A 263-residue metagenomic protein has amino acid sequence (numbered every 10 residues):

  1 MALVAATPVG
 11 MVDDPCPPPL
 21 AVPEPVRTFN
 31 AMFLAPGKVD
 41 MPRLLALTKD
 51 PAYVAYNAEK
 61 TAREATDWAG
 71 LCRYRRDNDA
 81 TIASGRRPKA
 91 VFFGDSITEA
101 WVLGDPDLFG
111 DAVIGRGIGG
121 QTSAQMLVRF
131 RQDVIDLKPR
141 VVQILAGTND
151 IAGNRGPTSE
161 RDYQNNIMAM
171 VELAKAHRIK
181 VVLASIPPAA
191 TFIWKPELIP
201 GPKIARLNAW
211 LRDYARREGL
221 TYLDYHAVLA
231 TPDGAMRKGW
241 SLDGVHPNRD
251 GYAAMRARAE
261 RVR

Functional and structural regions predicted by a protein language model:
M1-V91, L103, D107-L108, L137: N-terminal secretory targeting modules
R87-K89, D111-A112, L137-V142, K175-V182 (+1 more regions): Loop/turn elements at helix/coil->beta-strand transitions in domains of secreted/extracellular proteins
F92, Q121, Q125, R129 (+7 more regions): Extracytoplasmic/secreted proteins, especially bacterial periplasmic and envelope-associated proteins
F92-F93, T98-R116, A124-N165, P187-T191: Oxyanion-hole/transition-state-stabilizing segment in secreted/luminal serine hydrolases and related acyltransferases
G115-G120, R155-E160, V171, E197-P200 (+1 more regions): Second-shell loop/turn segments in exported
Q132-D136, A169-L173, R258, V262: A generic secondary-structure signal
E160-A184, W210-L220: Charged, glycine-enriched surface loops/patches that mediate electrostatic binding to polyanionic ligands
P187-R263: Catalytic His-Asp segment of secreted/periplasmic serine-dependent ester chemistry enzymes
